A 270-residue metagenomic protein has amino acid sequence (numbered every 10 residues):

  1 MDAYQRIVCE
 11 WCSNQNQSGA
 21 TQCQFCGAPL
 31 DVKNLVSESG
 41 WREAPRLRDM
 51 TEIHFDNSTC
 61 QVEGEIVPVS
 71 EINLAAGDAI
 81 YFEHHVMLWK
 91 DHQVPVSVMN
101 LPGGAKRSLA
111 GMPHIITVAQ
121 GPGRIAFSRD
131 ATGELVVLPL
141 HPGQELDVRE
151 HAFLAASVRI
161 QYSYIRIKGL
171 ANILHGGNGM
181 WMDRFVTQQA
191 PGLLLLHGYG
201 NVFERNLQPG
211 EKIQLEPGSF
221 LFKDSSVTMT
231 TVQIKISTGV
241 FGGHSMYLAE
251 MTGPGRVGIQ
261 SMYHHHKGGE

Functional and structural regions predicted by a protein language model:
M1-Y4: Short, intrinsically disordered linker segments that flank or connect zinc-binding domains
R6, E10-S18, Q24-E270: Composition-driven recognition of glycine/serine/threonine/acidic- and proline-rich low-complexity segments and repeats
